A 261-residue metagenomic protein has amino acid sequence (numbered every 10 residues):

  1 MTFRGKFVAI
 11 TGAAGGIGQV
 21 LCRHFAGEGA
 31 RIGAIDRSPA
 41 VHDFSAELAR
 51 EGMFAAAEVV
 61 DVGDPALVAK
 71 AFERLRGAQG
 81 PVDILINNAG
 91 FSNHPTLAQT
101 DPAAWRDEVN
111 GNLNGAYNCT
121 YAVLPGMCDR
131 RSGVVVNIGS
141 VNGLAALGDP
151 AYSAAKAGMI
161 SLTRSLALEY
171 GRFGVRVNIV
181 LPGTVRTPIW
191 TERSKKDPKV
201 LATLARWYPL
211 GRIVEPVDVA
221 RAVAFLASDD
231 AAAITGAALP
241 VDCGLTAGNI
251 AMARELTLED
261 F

Functional and structural regions predicted by a protein language model:
F3-G33: Canonical Rossmann dinucleotide-binding motif of NAD(H)/NADP(H)-dependent dehydrogenases/reductases, specifically
T96-L97, A104-V109, L204: Substrate-binding pocket helix/loop in short-chain dehydrogenase/reductase
T100, A146-A154, S165, R193: Active-site loop-to-helix junction immediately N-terminal to the catalytic Tyr of the SDR YXXXK motif in Rossmann-fold
Y117, L124, R212-V241, T246: C-terminal substrate-recognition "lid" of short-chain dehydrogenase/reductases
T120, A155, T163: Active-site helix of classical SDR
P125, L168-R172, A232: Alpha-helical segment proximal to the catalytic Tyr-Lys
S140: Residue(s) in the substrate-gating loop at a strand-loop-helix junction that position the organic substrate next
